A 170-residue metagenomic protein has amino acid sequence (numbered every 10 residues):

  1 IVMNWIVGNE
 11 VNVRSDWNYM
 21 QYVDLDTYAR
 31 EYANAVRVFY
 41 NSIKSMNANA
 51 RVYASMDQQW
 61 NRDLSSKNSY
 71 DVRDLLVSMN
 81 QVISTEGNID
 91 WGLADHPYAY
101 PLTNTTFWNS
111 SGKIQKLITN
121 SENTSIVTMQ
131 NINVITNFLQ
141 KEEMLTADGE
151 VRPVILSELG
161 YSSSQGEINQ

Functional and structural regions predicted by a protein language model:
M3, T27-N169: Noncatalytic carbohydrate-binding groove/subsite architecture in carbohydrate-active enzymes
N9: Short helix- or helix-capping micro-motifs that position conserved polar/aromatic residues at function-defining sites
R14: Acidic/aromatic-lined carbohydrate-recognition and catalytic surfaces of CAZymes acting on diverse glycans
N18-Y19, F107: Outer-membrane beta-barrel translocator domains and adjoining extracellular loop/strand segments of Gram-negative
Y19-M20, I168: Residue-level detector of alpha-helical segments with a strong bias toward transmembrane helices and their helix-loop
V23: Electrostatic, structured charged patches in enzyme active sites and in nucleic-acid/phosphate-binding
